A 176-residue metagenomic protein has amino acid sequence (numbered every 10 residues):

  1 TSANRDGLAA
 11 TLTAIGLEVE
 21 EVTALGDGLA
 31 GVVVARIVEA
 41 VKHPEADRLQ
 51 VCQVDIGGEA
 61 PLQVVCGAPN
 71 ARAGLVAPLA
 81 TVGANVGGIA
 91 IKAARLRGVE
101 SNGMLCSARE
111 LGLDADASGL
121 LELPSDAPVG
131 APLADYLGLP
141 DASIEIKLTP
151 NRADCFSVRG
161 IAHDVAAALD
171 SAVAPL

Functional and structural regions predicted by a protein language model:
T1-L176: Phosphate-backbone binding interfaces of nucleic-acid-interacting proteins
